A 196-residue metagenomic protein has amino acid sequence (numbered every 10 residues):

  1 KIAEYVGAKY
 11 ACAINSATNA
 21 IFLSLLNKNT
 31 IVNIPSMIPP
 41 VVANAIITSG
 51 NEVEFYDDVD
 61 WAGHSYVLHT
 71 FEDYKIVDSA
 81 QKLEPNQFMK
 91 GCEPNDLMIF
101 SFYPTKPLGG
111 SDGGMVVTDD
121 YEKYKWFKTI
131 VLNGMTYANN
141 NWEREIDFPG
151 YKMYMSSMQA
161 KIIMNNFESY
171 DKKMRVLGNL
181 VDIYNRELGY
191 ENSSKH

Functional and structural regions predicted by a protein language model:
K1-V32, A45-S49: Phosphate-binding glycine-rich loop
G7-K9, L25-I31, D58-V59, L68-Y74 (+3 more regions): Short glycine/proline-enriched coil/turn segments at helix->beta-strand junctions
I14, P35, S101: Conserved residues at the C-terminal ends of beta-strands
I14, Y56-D58, S193-H196: Conserved beta-strand termini and adjacent loop/short-helix elements that scaffold enzyme active sites in alpha/beta
N19, P40-V41, E122: Short alpha-helical
L25-Q87: PLP-dependent aminotransferase-like
L83-P85, P94-H196: Active-site region of PLP-dependent enzymes
